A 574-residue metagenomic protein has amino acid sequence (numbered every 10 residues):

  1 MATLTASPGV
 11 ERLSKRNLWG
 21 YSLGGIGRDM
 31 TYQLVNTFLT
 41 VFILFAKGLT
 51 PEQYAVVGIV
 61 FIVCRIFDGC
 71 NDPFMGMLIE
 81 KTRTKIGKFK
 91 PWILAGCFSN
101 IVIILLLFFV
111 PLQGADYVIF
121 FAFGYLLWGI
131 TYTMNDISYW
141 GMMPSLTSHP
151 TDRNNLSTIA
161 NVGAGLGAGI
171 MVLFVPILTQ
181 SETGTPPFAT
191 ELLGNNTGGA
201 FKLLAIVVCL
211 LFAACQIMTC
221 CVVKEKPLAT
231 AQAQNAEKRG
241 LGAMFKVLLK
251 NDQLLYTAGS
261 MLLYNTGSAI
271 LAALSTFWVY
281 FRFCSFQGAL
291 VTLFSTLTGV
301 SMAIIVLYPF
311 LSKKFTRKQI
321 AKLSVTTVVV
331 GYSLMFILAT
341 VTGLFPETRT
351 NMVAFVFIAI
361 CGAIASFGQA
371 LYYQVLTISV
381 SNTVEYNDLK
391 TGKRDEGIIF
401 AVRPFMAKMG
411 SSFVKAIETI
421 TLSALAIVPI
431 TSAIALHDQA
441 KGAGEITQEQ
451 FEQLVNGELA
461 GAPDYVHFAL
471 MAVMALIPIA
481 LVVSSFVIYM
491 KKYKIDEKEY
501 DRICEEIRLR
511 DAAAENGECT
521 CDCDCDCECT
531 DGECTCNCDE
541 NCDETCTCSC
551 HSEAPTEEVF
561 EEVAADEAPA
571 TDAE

Functional and structural regions predicted by a protein language model:
A2-D522, C550: Membrane-embedded alpha-helical bundles of multi-pass transporters/translocases, especially carrier/permease families
L509-E574: Long, low-complexity, intrinsically disordered cytosolic termini of multi-pass membrane proteins
